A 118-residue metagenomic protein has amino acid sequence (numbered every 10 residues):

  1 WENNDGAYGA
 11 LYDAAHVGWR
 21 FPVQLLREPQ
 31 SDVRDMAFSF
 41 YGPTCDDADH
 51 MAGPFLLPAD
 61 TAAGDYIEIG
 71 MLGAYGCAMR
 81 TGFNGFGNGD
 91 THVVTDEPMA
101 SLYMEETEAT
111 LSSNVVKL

Functional and structural regions predicted by a protein language model:
W1-L118: Charged (often Lys/Glu-rich) extended helix/loop segments that serve as interaction or gating elements
